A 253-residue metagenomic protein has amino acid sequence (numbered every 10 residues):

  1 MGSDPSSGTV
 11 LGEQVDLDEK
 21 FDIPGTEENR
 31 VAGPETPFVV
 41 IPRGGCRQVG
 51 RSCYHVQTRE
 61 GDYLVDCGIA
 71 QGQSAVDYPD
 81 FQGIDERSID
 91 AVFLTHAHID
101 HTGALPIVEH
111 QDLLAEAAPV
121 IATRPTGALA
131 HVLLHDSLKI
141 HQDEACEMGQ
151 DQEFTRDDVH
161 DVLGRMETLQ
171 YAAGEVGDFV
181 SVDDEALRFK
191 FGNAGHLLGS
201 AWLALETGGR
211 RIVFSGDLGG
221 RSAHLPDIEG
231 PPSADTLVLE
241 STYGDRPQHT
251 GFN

Functional and structural regions predicted by a protein language model:
D4, G12, D16-R87, T168-D227: Core dinuclear metal-dependent hydrolase active-site scaffold
C46-R51, H55-A118, A122-L129, L133-G164 (+2 more regions): Pre-active-site segment of Zn-dependent metallo-hydrolases
I89, L163-M166, A234, S241: Short, well-ordered alpha-helix to beta-strand connector turns
L198, W202, R211, R221-N253: Cap/insert and terminal regions of metallo-dependent hydrolase folds
